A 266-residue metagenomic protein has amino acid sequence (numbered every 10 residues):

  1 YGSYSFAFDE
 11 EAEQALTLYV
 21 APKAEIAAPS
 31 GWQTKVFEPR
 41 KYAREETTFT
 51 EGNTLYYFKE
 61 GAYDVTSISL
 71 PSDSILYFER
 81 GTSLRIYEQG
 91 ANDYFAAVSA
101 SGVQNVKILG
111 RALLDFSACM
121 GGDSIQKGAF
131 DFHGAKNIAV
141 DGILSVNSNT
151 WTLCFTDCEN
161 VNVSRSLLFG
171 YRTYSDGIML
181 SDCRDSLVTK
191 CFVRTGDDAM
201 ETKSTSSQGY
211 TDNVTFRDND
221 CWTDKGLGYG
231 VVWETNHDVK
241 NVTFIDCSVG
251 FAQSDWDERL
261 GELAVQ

Functional and structural regions predicted by a protein language model:
Y1-V36: Beta-strand-enriched, solvent-exposed domains that form extended recognition/catalytic surfaces
F6, L18, Y56, I68 (+11 more regions): Hydrophobic beta-strand residues in large extracellular and virion-surface proteins
P22-S74: N-terminal domain-start segments of secreted/luminal proteins
E45-T50, A62-I75, R85-L109, S117-I138 (+3 more regions): Extracellular beta-strand-rich solenoid/capping regions of secreted or surface-exposed proteins that bind or remodel
Y63-I68, I86-A91, S117-G121, S148-F155 (+5 more regions): Short glycine/acidic-rich loop motifs that flank beta-strands on beta-rich extracellular proteins
D73, R80-T82, Q104-D115, K136-N147 (+5 more regions): Right-handed parallel beta-helix
E234-T235, V239, Q266: A short glycine-/small-residue-rich loop at the edge of a beta-strand within enzyme catalytic domains
